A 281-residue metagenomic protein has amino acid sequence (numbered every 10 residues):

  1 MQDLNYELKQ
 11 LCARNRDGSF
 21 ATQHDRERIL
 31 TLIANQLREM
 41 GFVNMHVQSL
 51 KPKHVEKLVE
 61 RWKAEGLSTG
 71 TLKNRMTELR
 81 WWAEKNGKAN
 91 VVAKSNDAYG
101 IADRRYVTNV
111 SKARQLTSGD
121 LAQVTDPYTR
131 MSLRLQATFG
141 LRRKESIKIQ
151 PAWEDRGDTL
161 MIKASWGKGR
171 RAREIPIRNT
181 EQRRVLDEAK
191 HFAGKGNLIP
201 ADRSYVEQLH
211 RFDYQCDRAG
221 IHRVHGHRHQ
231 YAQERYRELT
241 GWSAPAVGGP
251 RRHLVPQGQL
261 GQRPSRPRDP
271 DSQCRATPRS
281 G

Functional and structural regions predicted by a protein language model:
K9-R104: N-terminal core-binding DNA-recognition domain of tyrosine recombinases/integrases
S95-R130, A137-L141, I149: Long, amphipathic, Lys/Arg-enriched alpha-helical "connector/arm" segment
S132-L135, A232: Short alpha-helical "packing" element that flanks the helix-turn-helix/winged-helix DNA-binding module
L135-K148, E238-S243, P278-S280: A short, glycine-centered helix-capping/turn motif at helix boundaries that positions DNA-contacting or catalytic
K148-D187: Conserved tyrosine-mediated DNA breakage-rejoining catalytic core shared by Y-recombinases
P151-W153, K163-G167, R203-H210, S265-P267 (+1 more regions): Catalytic phosphate/metal-binding cores of nucleic-acid and nucleotide-processing enzymes, i.e., regions that mediate
R178-G241: Active-site/catalytic core of tyrosine-dependent DNA strand-transfer enzymes
G220-D271, A276, S280: Short basic/aromatic active-site micro-motif
